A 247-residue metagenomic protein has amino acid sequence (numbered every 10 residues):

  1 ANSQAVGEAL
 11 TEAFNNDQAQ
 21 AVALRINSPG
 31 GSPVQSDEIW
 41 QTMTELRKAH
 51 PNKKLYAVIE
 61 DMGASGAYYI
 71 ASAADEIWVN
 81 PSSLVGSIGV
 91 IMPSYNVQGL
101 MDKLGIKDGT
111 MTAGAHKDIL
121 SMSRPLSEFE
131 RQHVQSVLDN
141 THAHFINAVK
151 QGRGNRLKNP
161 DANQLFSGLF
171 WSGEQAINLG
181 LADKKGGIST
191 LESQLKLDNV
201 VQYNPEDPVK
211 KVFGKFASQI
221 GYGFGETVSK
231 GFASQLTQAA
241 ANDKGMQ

Functional and structural regions predicted by a protein language model:
A1-A57, M62-S65, A74-N80, M92-Q247: N-terminal organellar transit peptides
S82-V90: Active-site loop architecture of trypsin-fold serine endopeptidases
